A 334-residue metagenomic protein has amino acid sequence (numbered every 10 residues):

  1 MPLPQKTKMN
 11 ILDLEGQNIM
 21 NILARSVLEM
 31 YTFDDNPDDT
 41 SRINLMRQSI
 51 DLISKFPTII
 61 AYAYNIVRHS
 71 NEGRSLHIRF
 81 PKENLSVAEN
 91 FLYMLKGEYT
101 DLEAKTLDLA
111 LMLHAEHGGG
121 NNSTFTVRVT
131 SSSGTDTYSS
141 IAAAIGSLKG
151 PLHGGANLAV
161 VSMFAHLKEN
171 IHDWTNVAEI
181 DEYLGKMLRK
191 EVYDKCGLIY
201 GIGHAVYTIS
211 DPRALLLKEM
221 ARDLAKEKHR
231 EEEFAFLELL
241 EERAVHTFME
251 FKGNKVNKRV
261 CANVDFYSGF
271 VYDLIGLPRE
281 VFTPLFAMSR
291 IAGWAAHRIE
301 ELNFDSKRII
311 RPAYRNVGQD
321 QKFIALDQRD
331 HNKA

Functional and structural regions predicted by a protein language model:
M1-A334: Hydrophobic alpha-helical bundle cores within soluble ligand-binding/oligomerization subdomains
